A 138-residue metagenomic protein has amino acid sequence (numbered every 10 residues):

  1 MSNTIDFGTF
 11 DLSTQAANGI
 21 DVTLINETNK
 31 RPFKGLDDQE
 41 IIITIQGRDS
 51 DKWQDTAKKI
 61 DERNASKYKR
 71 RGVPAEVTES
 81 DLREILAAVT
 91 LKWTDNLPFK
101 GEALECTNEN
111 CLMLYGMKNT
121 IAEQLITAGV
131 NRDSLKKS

Functional and structural regions predicted by a protein language model:
M1, L24-E27, E79, N108 (+2 more regions): Intrinsically disordered, low-complexity peptide-like regions
M1-A65, L135-S138: Short, charged/polar N-terminal "headpieces" of proteins
T14-A16, D37, V89, A103 (+1 more regions): Solvent-exposed, flexible loop/coil residues
I42, Q46-D49, W53, R71 (+3 more regions): Intrinsic-disorder-associated interaction segments
W53-D61, R83-A87, L112-Y115, A122-V130: Generic detector of well-ordered alpha-helical segments enriched in charged/polar residues, highlighting helical
Q54-L97: Negatively charged, Asp/Glu-rich surface segments that serve as flexible interaction/assembly modules
D95-S138: C-terminal charged interaction modules
